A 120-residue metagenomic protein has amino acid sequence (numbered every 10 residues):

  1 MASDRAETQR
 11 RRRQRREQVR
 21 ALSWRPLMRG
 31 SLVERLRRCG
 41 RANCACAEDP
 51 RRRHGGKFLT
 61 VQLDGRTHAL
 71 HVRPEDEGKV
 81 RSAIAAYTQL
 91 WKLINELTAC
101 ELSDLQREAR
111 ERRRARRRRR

Functional and structural regions predicted by a protein language model:
M1-R120: A positively charged, amphipathic N-terminal helix/segment that binds anionic biomolecules
